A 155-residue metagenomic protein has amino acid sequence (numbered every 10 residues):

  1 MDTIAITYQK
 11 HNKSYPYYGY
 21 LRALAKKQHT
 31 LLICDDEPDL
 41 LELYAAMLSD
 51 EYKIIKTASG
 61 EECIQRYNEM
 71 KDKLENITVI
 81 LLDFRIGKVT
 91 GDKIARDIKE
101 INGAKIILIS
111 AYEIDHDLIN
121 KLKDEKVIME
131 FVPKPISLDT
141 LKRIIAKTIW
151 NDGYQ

Functional and structural regions predicted by a protein language model:
M1-T30, P38, S137-Q155: Non-catalytic signal-transmission and effector/linker regions of two-component phosphorelay proteins
P38, K56-V79: Acidic, metal-coordinating helix/loop segments flanking the phosphotransfer/catalytic sites of two-component signaling
P38-K56, E125-K126: Two-component/phosphorelay signaling modules centered on CheY-like receiver
S59, V89-K93: Acidic catalytic/metal-coordinating carboxylates
Q65, D92-A104: Short amphipathic alpha-helix used as the core "switch/output" element in two-component signaling
L82-D83: Active-site residues of response regulator receiver
K93, E100, E113-E130, L138-D139 (+1 more regions): Alpha4 helix (beta4-alpha4-beta5 surface) of REC/receiver domains from two-component response regulators
I109-A111: Hydrophobic/aromatic residues positioned on beta-strands within the core alpha/beta folds
